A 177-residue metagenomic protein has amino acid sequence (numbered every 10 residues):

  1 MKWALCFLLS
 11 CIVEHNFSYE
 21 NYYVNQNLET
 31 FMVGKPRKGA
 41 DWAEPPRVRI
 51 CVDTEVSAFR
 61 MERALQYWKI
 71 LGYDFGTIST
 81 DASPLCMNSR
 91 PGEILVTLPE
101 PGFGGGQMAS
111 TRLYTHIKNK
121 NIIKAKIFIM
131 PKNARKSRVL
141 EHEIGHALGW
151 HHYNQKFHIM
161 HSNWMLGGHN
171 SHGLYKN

Functional and structural regions predicted by a protein language model:
W3, V33, K38, F75 (+3 more regions): Feature targets compositionally biased, intrinsically disordered low-complexity regions with long contiguous runs
W3-V56, L65, I70, R112-K120: Disordered inhibitory propeptide/activation segment of secreted metzincin zinc metalloprotease zymogens, centered on
M32-K35, R60-A64, V139-I144, N163 (+1 more regions): Surface-exposed beta-strand edges and their flanking turn/coil or helix-capping segments
V48-S57, K126-R135, S162-H169: Second-shell loop/turn segments in exported
A58-A147, H151-N154: Metzincin-family zinc-dependent endopeptidase catalytic domain
F128-I129, L174-N177: Conserved "repeat-terminator" motif of extracellular CCP/Sushi domains
W150-L174: Post-HEXXH active-site segment of zinc metalloproteases
